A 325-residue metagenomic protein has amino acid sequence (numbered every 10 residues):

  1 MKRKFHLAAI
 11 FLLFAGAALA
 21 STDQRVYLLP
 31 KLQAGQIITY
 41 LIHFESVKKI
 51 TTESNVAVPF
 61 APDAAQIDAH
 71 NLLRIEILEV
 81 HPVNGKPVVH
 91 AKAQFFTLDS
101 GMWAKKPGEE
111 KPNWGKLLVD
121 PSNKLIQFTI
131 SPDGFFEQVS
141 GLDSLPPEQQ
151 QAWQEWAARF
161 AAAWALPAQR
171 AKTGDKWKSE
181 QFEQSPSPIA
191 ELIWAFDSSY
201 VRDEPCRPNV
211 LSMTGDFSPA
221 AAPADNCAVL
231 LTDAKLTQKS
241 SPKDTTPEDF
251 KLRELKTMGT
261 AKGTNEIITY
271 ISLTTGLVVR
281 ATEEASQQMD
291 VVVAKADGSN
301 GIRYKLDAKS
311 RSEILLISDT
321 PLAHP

Functional and structural regions predicted by a protein language model:
M1-A9: Bacterial N-terminal signal peptides that target proteins for export
A8-A17: Bacterial N-terminal signal peptides
S21-P325: Signature of exported/secreted
